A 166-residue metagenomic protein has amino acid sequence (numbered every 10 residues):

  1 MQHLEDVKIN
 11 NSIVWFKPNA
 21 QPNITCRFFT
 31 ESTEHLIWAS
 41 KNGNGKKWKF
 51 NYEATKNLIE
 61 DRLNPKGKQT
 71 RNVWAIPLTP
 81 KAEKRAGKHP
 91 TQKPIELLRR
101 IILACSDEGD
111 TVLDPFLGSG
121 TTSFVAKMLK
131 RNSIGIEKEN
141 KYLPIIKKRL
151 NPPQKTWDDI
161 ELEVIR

Functional and structural regions predicted by a protein language model:
M1-I145: Core catalytic lobe of class I
K147-R166: S-adenosyl-L-methionine
